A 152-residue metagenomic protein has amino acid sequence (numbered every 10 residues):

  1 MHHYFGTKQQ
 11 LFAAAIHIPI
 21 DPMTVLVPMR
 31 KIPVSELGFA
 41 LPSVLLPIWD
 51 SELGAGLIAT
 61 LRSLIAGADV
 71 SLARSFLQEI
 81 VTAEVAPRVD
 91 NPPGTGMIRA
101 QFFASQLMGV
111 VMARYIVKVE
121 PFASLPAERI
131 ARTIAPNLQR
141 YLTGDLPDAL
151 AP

Functional and structural regions predicted by a protein language model:
Y4-K31: An amphipathic alpha-helix adjacent to DNA-recognition modules
A15, P19, W49, L64-A68 (+1 more regions): Generic structural signal for hydrophobic core residues of well-folded globular domains
T24-I58: Hydrophobic alpha-helical connector segments
G38-P42, Q78, T82, A86 (+3 more regions): An amphipathic alpha-helix signature
L46, L61-R62, A86-V89: Amphipathic alpha-helical segments within well-ordered protein domains
D50-E79: Amphipathic alpha-helical segments used for helix-helix packing
S71-R74, R88-Y141, D145-P152: Hydrophobic/aromatic-rich alpha-helical bundle segments in the mid-to-C-terminal region
